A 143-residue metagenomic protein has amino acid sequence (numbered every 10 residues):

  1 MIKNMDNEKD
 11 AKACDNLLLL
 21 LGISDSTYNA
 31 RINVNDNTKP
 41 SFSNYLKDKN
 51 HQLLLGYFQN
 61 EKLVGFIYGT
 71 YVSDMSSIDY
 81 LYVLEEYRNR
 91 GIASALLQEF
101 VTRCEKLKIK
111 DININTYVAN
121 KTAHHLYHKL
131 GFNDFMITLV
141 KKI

Functional and structural regions predicted by a protein language model:
M1-N16: A short beta-loop-alpha structural element at the N-terminal edge of CoA-dependent acyl/N-acetyltransferase catalytic
L19-F42: Conserved GNAT-fold acetyl-CoA-binding loop/helix
S43-G56, S77: A short helix-loop-beta-strand connector motif used in the catalytic cores of GNAT acetyltransferases and, in some
G56, K62-T70, S77: Conserved beta-strand in the GNAT
Y57, Y87, G91-E99: Conserved acetyl-CoA pyrophosphate-binding loop and the N-cap/start of the following alpha-helix in GNAT-like
T70-D79, R88, N133-F135: A conserved beta-turn-beta hairpin within the catalytic core of GNAT-like acetyltransferases that forms part
S94-A95, V118-M136: Conserved active-site alpha-helix within GNAT-family acetyltransferase domains
C104-T116: Conserved GNAT acetyl-CoA-binding A-motif
